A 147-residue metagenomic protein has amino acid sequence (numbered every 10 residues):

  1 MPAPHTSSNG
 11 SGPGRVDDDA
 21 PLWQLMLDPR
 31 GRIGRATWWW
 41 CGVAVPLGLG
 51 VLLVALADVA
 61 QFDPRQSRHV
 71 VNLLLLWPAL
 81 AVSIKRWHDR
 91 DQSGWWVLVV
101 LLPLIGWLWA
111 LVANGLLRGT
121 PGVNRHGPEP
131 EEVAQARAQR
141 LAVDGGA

Functional and structural regions predicted by a protein language model:
M1-S11, P46-A79, V100, G115 (+1 more regions): Membrane-helix interface segments in multi-pass membrane proteins
P2-A44, A79-G94, A113-A147: Membrane-interface extramembranous regions at the lipid-water interface
W39-W40, V70, L98, L111: Hydrophobic alpha-helical transmembrane segments
G50, W107-L111: Hydrophobic transmembrane alpha-helices of multi-pass small-molecule transporters
V54-A55, Q61-D63, L104, G119-G122 (+1 more regions): Short, surface-exposed linear patches
V99-G106: Short hydrophobic membrane-inserting alpha-helices and related fusion/pore-forming segments
